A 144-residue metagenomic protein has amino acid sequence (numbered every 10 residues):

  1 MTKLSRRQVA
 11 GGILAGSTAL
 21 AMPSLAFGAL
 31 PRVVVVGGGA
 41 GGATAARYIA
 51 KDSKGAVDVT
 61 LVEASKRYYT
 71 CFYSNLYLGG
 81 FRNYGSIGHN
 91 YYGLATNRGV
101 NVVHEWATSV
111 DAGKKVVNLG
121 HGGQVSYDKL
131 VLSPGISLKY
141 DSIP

Functional and structural regions predicted by a protein language model:
M1-S17: N-terminal secretory signal peptides and thylakoid transit peptides that target proteins across membranes
G16-A29: A short, basic/flexible loop-to-alpha-helix module at the beginning of a structural domain
F27-N101: Beta1-alpha1 glycine-rich phosphate/pyrophosphate-binding loop at the start of Rossmann-like nucleotide-binding domains
E105-K114: A conserved short coil-to-beta-strand element within the FAD-binding core of flavoproteins
H121-K129: Core beta-strand elements of the Rossmann-like FAD/NAD(P) dinucleotide-binding domain in flavoenzyme oxidoreductases
K129, S133-L138: Glycine-/small-residue-rich beta->alpha transition segments that form the dinucleotide
L138-P144: Glycine-rich beta-alpha-beta "Rossmann" dinucleotide-binding loop(s) and their flanking helix/strand
